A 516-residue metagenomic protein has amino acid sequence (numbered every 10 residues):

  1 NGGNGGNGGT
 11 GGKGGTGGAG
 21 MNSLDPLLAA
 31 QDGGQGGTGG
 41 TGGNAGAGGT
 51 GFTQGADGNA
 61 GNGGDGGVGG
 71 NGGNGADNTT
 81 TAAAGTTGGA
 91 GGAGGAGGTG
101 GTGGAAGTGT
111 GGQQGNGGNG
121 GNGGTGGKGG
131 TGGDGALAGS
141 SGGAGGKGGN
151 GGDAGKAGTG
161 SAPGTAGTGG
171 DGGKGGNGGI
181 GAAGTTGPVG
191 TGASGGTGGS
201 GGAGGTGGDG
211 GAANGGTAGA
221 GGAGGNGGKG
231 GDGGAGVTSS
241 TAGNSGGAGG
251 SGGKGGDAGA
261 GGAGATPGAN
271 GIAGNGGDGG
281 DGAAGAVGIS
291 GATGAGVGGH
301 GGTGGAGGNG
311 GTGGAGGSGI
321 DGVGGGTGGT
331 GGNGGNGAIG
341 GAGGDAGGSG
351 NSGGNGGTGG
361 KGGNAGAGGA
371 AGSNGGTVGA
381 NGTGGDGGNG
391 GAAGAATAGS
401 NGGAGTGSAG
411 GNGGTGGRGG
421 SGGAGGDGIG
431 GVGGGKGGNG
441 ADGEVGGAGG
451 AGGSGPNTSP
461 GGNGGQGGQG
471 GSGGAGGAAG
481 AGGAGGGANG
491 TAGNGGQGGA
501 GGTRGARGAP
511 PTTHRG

Functional and structural regions predicted by a protein language model:
N1-G516: Collagen triple-helix signature
